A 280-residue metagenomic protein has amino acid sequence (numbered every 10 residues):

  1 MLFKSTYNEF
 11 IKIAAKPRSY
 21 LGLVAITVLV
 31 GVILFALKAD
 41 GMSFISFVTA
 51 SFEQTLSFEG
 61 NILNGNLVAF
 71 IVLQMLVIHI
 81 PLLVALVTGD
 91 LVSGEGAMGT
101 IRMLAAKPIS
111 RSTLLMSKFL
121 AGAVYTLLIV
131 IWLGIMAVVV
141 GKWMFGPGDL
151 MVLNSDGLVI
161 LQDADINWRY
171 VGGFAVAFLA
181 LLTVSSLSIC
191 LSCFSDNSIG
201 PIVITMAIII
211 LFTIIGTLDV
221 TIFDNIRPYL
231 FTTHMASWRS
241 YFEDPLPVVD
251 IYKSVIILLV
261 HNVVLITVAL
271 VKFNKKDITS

Functional and structural regions predicted by a protein language model:
M1-T27: Aromatic- and glycine-rich beta-strand/loop motifs that create alpha-glucan
T27-G89, M116-S185, I189, A236-L258: Secretory targeting signals
V32-M42, S195-L230: Transmembrane helix segments
A85-A105, I278: Transmembrane helix boundary and interhelical loop/hinge segments in multi-pass membrane proteins
S112-M116, F273: Alpha-helix N-cap/helix-start motif at helix boundaries, enriched for small hydrophobics
C190, F194, I257-S280: Junction motif at the cytosolic side of a transmembrane helix
F223-E243: Short hydrophobic, aromatic-rich alpha-helical segments embedded in or entering the lipid bilayer of multi-pass
